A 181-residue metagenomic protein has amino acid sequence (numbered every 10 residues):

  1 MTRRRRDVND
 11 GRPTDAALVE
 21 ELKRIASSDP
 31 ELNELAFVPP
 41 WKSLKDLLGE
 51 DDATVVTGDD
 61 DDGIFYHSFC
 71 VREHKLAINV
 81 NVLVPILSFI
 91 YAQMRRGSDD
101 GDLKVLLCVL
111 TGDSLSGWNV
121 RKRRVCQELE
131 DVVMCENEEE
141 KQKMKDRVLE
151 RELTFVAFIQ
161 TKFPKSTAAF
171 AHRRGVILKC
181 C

Functional and structural regions predicted by a protein language model:
M1-D113, V125: Extreme N-terminal leader/anchor segments
I78-N81, N119-C135: Beta-propeller domains
Q93, G97, R124-Q127, K162 (+1 more regions): Residue-level signature of the C-terminal ends
G97-D99, S116, K145-L149: Helix-boundary capping/turn motifs
D102-Q127, T154-F155, A171-V176: Non-membrane alpha-helical segments in proteins
C126-K145, L178-C181: Flexible loop/turn segments at the boundaries of HEAT repeats in alpha-solenoid HEAT proteins
K143, R147-C181: Eukaryote-skewed repeat-based solenoidal scaffolds used as protein-protein interaction platforms, primarily
